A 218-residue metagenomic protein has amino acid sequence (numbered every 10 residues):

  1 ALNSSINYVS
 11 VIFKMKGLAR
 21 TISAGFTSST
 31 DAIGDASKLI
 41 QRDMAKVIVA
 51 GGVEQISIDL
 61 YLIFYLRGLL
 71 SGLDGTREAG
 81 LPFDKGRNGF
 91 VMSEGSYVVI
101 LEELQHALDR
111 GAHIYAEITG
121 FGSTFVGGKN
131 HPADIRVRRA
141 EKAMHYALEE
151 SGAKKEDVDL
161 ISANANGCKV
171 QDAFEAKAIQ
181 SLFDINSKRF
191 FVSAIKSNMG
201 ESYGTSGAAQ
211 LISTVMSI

Functional and structural regions predicted by a protein language model:
A1-D35, R67-V91, A176-A208: Conserved catalytic cysteine-centered active-site region of acyl-thioester-dependent Claisen-condensing enzymes
A1-S4, T27-D31, D43, D59 (+9 more regions): Conserved active-site and cofactor/substrate-binding residues in soluble primary-metabolism enzymes
A1-T21, V53-Y61, K155-A173: Conserved beta-ketoacyl condensing-enzyme motif
V9, S29, A36, I100 (+4 more regions): Conserved small-residue
A32, A143-S151, A178, L182 (+2 more regions): Stable alpha-helical structural segments in soluble proteins, enriched in small hydrophobic residues
S37-K38, E102-Q105, I212-S217: Short glycine/serine- and small hydrophobic-enriched flexible loop segments
M44-N88, F121-I135, A163-A173, R189-I218: Acyl-CoA/ACP chain-elongation machinery
G75-A153, D159-L160: Condensing-enzyme catalytic core mediating Claisen C-C bond formation in acyl metabolism
